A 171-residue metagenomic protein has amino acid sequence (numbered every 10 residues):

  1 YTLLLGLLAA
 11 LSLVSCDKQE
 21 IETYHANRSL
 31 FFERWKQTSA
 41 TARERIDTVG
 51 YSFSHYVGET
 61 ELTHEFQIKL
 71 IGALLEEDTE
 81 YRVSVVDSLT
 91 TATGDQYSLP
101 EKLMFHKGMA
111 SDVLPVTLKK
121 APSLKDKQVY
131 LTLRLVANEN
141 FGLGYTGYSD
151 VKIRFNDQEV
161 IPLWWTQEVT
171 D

Functional and structural regions predicted by a protein language model:
Y1-L3: Bacterial N-terminal signal peptides that target proteins for export
S12-S15: C-terminal motif of bacterial Sec signal peptides marking the signal peptidase cleavage site
D17-A92, P162-D171: Acidic/polar, low-complexity intrinsically disordered N-terminal segments immediately downstream of a Sec signal
S88-M104, A110: Short beta-strand and strand-turn-strand segments in soluble, beta-rich domains
H106-M109, L114-P122: Short, hydrophobic beta-strand segments
P122-Y130: Short glycine/proline/serine/threonine-rich loop/turn segments at secondary-structure transition edges
V129-G142: Internal, hydrophobic beta-strand segments that form the core of beta-sheet-rich folds
G142-D171: Ser/Thr/Gly/Pro-rich, low-complexity flexible regions
